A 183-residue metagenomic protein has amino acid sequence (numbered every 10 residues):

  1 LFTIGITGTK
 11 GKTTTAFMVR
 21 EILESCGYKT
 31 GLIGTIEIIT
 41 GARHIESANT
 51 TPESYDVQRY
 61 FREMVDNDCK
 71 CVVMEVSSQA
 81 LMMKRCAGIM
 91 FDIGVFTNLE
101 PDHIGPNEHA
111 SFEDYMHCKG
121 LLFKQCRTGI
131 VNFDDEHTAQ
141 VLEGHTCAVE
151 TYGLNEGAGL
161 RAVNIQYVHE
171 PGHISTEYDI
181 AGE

Functional and structural regions predicted by a protein language model:
L1-G129, F133, H137-A148: Phosphate-binding loop of NTP-binding sites
E108-M116, G120, E143-E183: Adenine nucleotide phosphate-binding catalytic loops in nucleotide-utilizing enzymes
